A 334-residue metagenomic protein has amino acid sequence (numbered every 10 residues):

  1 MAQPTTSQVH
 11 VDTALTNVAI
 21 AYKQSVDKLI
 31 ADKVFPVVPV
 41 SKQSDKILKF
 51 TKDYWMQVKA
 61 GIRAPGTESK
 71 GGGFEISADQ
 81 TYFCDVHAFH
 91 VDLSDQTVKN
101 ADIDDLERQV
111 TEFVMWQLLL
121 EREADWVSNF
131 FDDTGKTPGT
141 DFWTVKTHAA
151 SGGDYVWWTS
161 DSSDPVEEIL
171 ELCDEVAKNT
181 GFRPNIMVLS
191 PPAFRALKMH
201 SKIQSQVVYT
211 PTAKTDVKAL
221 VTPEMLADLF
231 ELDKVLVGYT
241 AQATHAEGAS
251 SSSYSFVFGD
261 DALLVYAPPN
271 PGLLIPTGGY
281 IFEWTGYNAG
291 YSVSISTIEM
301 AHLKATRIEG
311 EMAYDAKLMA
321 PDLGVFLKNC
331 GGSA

Functional and structural regions predicted by a protein language model:
M1-P39, Y291-A334: Protruding loop/beta-arch "assembly-hinge" segments enriched in small, turn-prone residues
A2-D53, K136-E171: Intrinsically disordered, low-complexity linear regions
K23-H90, E112: Assembly/oligomerization interface modules of large self-assembling protein complexes
S77-Y82, F131, I203, Y239 (+2 more regions): Membrane-topology and secretion signals of cell-surface/extracellular proteins
H87, D92-Q96, L189-P191, A320: Helix N-cap / beta->alpha transition motif
D95-R183, P191-T210, S333-A334: Alpha-helical scaffold segments that mediate packing/assembly in large oligomeric complexes
E107-F113, Q206-V207, E224-M225, A262 (+3 more regions): A binding-site-centric feature that preferentially detects glycan-recognition modules on secreted/surface proteins
G181-I281: Extended oligomerization regions of viral-like shell subunits
